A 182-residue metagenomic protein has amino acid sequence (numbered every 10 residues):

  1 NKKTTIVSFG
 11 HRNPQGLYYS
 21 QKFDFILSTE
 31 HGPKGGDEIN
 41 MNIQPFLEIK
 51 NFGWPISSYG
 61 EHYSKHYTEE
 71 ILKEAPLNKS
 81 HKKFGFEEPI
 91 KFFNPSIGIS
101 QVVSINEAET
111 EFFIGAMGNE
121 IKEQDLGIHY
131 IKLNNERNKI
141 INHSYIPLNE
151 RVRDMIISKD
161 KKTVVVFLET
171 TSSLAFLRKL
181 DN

Functional and structural regions predicted by a protein language model:
N1-N142: Beta-propeller domain segments
Y145-L148: Short loop/turn motifs that cap or connect beta-strands within the blades of beta-propeller-type repeat domains
R151-M155: Repeated scaffold domains used in trafficking and secretory/extracellular systems, primarily beta-propellers
I156-N182: Blade-level signature of beta-propeller repeat domains, shared across WD40, Kelch, NHL, RCC1 and BNR/Asp-box propellers
